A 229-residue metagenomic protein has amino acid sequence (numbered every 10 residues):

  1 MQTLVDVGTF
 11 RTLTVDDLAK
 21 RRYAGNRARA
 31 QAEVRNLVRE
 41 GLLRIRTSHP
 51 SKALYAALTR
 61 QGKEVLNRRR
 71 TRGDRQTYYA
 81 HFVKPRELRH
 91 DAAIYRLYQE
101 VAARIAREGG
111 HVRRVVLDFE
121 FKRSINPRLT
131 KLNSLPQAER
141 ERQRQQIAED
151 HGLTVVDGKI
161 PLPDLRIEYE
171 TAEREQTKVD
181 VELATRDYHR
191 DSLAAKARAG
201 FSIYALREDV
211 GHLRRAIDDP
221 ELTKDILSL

Functional and structural regions predicted by a protein language model:
M1, G8-F10, R21, E40-L54 (+2 more regions): Electrostatic, structured charged patches in enzyme active sites and in nucleic-acid/phosphate-binding
V5, D16, R35: Residues within the helices of the helix-turn-helix
T12, D16-A28: Short helix-coil junctions and helix-kink-helix linkers
A24-E40: Short amphipathic alpha-helical interaction segments
E33-N36, A57, Q61: Alpha-helical scaffold elements adjacent to nucleotide-binding pockets in ATP/GTP-utilizing enzyme cores
